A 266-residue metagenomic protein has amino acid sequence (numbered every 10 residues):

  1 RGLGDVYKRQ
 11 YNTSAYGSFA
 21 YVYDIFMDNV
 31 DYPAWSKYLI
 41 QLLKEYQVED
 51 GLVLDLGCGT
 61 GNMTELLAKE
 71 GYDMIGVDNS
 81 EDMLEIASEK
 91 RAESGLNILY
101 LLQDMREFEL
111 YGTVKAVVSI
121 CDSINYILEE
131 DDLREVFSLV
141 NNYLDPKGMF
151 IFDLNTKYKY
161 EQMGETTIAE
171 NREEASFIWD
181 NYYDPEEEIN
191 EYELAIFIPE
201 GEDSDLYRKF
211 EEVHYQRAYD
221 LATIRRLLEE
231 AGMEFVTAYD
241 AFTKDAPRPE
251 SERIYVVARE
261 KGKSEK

Functional and structural regions predicted by a protein language model:
R1-Y7: Short, small-residue-biased leader/transition segments that mark boundaries at the very start of proteins
K8-E49: Conserved class I S-adenosyl-L-methionine
L54, G61-E107: Class I SAM-dependent methyltransferase SAM/SAH-binding core
E109-A116: A short acidic, Gly/Pro-enriched loop at the edge of an enzyme's catalytic core that lines a small-molecule cofactor
I120-D122: Residues lining the SAM
R134-P146: A short glycine-rich, Lys/Arg-flanked "PGG" loop and its adjoining helix->strand segment in the class I
I151-L227: SAM-dependent methyltransferase
Y215-K266: C-terminal lobe and adjacent flexible extensions of AdoMet/dcAdoMet transferase-like proteins
